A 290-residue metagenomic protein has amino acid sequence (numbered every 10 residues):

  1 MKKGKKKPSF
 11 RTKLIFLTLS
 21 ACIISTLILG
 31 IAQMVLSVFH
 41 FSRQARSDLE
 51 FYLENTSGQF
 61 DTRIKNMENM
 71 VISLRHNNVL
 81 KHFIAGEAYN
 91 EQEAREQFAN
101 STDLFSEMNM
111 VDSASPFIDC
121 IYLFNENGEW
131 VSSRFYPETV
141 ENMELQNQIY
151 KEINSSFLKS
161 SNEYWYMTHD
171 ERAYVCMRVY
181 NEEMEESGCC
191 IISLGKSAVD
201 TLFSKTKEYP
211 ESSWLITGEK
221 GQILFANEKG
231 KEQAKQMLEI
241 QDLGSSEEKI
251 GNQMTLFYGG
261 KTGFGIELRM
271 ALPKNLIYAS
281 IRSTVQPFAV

Functional and structural regions predicted by a protein language model:
M1-T12, H40, Q44-D48, N162-Y166 (+4 more regions): N-terminal sensory and localization modules of signal-transduction and trafficking proteins
K3-R43, S47, A289: Extreme N-terminal signal-anchor transmembrane helix of membrane signaling/transducer proteins, especially in bacteria
S47-N55, Q59-I153: Extracytoplasmic/periplasmic sensory segments of membrane signal-transduction proteins
D103-S115, E183-F225, K229-K231: Solvent-exposed, extracytoplasmic
I121, M177, S213-L215, G221 (+1 more regions): Generic short beta-strand
S133, E141-Y150, T168-K207, L268-P273: Conserved beta-strands of PAS-like sensory domains
N147-N162, Q236-K249: Soluble sensory domains of the PAS superfamily and closely related sensory modules
E182, E208, E219-K220, E228-F288: Extracellular/periplasmic juxtamembrane segments that couple receptor/chemosensory ectodomains to their
